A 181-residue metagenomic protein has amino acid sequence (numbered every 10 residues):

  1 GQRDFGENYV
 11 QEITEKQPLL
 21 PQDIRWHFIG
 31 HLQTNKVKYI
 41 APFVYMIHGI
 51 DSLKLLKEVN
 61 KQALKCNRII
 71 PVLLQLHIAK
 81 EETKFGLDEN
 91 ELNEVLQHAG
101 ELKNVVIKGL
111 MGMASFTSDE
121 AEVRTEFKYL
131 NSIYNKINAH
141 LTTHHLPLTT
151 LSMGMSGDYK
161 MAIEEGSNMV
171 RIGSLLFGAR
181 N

Functional and structural regions predicted by a protein language model:
G1-S132, K136-G157, E165, F177: Conserved alpha/beta-domain cores
S167-N181: Gly/Pro- and small hydrophobic-enriched strand-loop and loop-to-helix capping segments that sit at the rims
